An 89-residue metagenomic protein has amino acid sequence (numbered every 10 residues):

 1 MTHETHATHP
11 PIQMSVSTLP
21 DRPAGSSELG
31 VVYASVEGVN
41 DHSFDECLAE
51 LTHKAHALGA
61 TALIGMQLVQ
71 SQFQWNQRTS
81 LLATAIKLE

Functional and structural regions predicted by a protein language model:
M1-V31, I86: N-terminal presequence-like segments and the immediate start of the first folded domain
L19, Q67-Q72: Short, solvent-exposed loop/turn elements at beta->coil junctions and helix N-caps that rim active or binding pockets
R22, E37-G38, V69, E89: Short, solvent-exposed coil/turn elements at secondary-structure transition points
S27-L68: Short, well-ordered alpha-helical segments
D41-H42, S71-E89: Short acidic, glycine/proline-enriched helix-loop-strand junctions
